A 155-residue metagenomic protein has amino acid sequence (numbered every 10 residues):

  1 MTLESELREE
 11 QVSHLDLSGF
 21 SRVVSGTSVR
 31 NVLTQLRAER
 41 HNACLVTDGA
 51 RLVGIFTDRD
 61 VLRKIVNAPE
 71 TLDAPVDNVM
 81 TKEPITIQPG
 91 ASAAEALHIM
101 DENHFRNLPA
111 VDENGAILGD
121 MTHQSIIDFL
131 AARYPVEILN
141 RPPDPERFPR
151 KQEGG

Functional and structural regions predicted by a protein language model:
M1-G155: Tandem CBS (Cystathionine beta-synthase) repeat/Bateman regulatory domains
